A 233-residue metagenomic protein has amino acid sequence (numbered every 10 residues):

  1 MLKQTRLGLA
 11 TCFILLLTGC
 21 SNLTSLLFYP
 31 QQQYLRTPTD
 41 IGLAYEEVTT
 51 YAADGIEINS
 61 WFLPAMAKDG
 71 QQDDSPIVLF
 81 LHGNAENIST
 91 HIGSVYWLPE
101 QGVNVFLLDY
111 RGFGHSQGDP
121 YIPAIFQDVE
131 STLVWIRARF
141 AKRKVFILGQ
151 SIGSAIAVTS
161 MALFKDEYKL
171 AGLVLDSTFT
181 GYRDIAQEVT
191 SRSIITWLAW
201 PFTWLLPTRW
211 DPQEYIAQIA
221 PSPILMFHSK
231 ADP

Functional and structural regions predicted by a protein language model:
M1-G8: Bacterial N-terminal signal peptides that target proteins for export
L17-Y51: An N-terminal hydrophobic leader/cap segment in hydrolases
A53, I58-W135, R143: Membrane-embedded segments
A141-S151: Alpha/beta-hydrolase fold nucleophile elbow
I147-G149, D176, F227: Short beta-strand immediately N-terminal to the catalytic nucleophile in serine-hydrolase-like folds
G149-T159: Glycine-rich nucleophile elbow surrounding the catalytic serine of serine-hydrolase chemistry
T159-P221: Hydrolase active-site cap/lid region
I219, L225-H228, D232: Short beta-strand/loop motif that positions the catalytic acidic residue of the alpha/beta-hydrolase fold
